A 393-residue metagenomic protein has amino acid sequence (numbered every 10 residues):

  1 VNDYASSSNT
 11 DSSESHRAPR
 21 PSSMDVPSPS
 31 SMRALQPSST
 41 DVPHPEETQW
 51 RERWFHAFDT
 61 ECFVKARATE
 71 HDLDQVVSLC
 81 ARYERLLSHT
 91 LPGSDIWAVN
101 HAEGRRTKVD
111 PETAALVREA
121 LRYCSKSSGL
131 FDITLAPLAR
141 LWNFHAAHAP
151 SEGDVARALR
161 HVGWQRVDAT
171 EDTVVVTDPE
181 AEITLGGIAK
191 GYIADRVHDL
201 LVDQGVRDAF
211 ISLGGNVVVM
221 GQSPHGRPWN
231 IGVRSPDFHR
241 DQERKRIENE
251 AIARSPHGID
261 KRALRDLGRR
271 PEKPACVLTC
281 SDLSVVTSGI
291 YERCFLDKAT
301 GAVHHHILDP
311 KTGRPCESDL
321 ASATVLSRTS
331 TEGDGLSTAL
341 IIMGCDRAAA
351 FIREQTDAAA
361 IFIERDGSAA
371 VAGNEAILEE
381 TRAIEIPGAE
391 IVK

Functional and structural regions predicted by a protein language model:
V1-K393: Mature catalytic core of soluble alpha/beta enzymes
